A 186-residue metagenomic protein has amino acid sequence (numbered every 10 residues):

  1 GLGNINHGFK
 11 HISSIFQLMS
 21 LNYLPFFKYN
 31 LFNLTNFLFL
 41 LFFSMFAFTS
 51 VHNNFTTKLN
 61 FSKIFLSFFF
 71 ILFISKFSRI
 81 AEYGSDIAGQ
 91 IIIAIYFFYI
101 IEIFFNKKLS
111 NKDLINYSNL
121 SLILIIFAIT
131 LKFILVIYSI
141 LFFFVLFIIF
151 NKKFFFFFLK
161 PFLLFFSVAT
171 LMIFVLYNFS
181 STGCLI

Functional and structural regions predicted by a protein language model:
G1-K58: Active-site lumenal/periplasmic loops and adjacent helix-entry segments of GT-C-fold, multi-pass membrane
L18-L21, P161-I186: Membrane-lumen/periplasm interface segments of specific transmembrane helices in polyprenyl phosphate-linked
P25, L72-I74, I80, F127-L135 (+2 more regions): Transmembrane helix irregularities
T35-L38, S75-E102: Multi-pass, polyprenyl lipid-linked donor-dependent membrane glycosyltransferases
V51-I74, N111: Transmembrane-helix signature of polytopic, membrane-embedded enzymes that assemble or transfer cell-envelope glycans
F68-F69, A88-K108, Y117, I123-I125: Specific aromatic-rich, kink-prone transmembrane helix
F77, Y117-F133, I137-F144, A169 (+1 more regions): Membrane-interface alpha helices of multi-pass inner-membrane proteins
Y138-S167: Perimembrane helix-loop-helix junctions
